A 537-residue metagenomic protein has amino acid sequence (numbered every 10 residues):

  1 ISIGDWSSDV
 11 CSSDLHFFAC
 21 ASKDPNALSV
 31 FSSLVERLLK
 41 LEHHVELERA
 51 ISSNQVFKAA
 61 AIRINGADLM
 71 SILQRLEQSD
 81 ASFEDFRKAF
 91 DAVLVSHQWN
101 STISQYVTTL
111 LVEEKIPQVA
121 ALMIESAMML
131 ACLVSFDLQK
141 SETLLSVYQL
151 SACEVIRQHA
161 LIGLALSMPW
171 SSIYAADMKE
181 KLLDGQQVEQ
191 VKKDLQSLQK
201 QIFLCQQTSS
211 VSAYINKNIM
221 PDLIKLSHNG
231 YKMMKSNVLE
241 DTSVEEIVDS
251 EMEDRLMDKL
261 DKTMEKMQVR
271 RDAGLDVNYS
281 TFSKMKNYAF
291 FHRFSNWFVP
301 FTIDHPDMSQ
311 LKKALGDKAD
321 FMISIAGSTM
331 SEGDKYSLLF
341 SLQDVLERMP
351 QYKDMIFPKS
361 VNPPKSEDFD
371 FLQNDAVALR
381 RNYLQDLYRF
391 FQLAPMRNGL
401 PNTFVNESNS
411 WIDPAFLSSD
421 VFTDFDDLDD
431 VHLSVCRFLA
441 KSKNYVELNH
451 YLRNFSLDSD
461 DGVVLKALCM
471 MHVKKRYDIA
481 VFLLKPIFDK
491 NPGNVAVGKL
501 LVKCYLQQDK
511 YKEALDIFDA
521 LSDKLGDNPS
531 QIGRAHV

Functional and structural regions predicted by a protein language model:
I1-V10, D14, I532-H536: Single conserved hydrophobic/aromatic residue that forms the stacking wall/gate of nucleotide- or nucleobase-binding
F18-A21, L111, L145-A152, M168 (+6 more regions): A conserved position within tetratricopeptide repeats
I64, S71-S151, S167-I173: Alpha-helical solenoid scaffolds in large eukaryotic transport, assembly, and signaling factors
S79-K88, I116-E125, D137-L138, C153-A160 (+6 more regions): Generic helix N-cap/helix-start motif at coil->alpha-helix transitions
L130-A131, S167, F438, C469-M471 (+1 more regions): Residue-level signature for tetratricopeptide repeat
V211-D368: Non-catalytic protein-protein interaction scaffold segments in large eukaryotic complex-forming proteins
V299-A496: Alpha-solenoid helical-repeat scaffolds
